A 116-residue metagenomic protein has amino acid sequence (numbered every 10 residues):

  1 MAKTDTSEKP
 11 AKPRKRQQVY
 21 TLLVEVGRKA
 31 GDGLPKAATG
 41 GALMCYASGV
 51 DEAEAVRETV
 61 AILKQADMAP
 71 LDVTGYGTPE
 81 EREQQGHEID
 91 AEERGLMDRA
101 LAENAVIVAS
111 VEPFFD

Functional and structural regions predicted by a protein language model:
A2-M44, S48-G75, E80-D116: Long, contiguous binding/interaction regions
